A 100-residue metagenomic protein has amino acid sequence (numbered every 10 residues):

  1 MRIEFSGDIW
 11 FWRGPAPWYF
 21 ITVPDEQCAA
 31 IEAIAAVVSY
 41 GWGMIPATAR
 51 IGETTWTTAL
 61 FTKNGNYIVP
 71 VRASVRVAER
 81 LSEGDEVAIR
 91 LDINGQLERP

Functional and structural regions predicted by a protein language model:
M1-N66, E83-R90, Q96-P100: Long, compositionally biased stretches
A35, R72-V77: Short alpha-helix capping/helix-loop boundary micro-motifs
Y67-V71: Forkhead-associated
